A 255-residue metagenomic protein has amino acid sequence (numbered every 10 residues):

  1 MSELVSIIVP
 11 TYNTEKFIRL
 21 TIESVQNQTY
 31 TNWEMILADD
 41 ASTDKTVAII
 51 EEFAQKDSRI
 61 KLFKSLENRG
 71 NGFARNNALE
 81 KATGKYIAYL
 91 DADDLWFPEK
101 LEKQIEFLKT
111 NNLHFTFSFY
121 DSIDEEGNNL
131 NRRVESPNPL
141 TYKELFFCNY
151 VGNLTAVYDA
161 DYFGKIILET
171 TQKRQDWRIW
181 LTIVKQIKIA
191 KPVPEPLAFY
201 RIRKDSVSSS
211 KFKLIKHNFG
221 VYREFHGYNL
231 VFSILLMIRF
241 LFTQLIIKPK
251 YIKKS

Functional and structural regions predicted by a protein language model:
E3-S6, S24, E34, R178: Cell-envelope/extracellular polymer assembly enzymes that use nucleotide-activated donors
N13-N27: Short, well-formed alpha-helical segments that are part of the catalytic scaffolds of diverse glycosyltransferases
K16-R19, D44-E52, L95, E99: Acidic helix N-cap motif at the loop->helix transition within catalytic regions of sugar-transfer enzymes
T31, D39-A48, E67, D91: A conserved acidic beta->alpha catalytic loop
S65-A82, K103: Glycine-rich, basic loop-to-helix element that forms the pyrophosphate-binding segment of sugar-nucleotide handling
E80, R132-H217, V221: Conserved nucleotide-sugar donor-binding catalytic segment
I87: Short aromatic/hydrophobic "clamp" motif used to bind/position activated sugar donors
E99-L130: Conserved donor NDP-sugar-binding/catalytic core segment of glycosyltransferases
